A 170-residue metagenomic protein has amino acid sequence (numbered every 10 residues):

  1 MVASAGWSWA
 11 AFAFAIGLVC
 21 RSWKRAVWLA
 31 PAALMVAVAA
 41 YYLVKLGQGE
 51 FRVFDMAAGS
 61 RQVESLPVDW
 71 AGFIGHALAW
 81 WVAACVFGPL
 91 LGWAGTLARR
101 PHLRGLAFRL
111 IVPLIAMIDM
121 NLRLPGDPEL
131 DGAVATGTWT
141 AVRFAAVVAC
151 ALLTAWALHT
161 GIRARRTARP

Functional and structural regions predicted by a protein language model:
M1-L34, V38: N-terminal topogenic module of multi-pass integral membrane proteins
M1-S8, Y42-W81, D119-A146: Membrane interfacial helix motifs at helix-loop boundaries and amphipathic/re-entrant anchors
A5-F12, V86-L90, R109-P113: Hydrophobic alpha-helical segments embedded in the membrane of multi-pass proteins
S22, A26-V27, T96-A116: Internal alpha-helical transmembrane segments of multi-pass membrane proteins
K24-A33, G75, A79, A83 (+2 more regions): Alpha-helical transmembrane segments of integral membrane proteins
V36-Y41, L91, I118-L122, A151: Alpha-helical transmembrane segments of multipass membrane proteins
A84-L106, T154-T160: Alpha-helical transmembrane segments in multipass membrane proteins, preferentially the mid-helix core
W156-P170: Membrane-interface capping segments at transmembrane-helix boundaries
